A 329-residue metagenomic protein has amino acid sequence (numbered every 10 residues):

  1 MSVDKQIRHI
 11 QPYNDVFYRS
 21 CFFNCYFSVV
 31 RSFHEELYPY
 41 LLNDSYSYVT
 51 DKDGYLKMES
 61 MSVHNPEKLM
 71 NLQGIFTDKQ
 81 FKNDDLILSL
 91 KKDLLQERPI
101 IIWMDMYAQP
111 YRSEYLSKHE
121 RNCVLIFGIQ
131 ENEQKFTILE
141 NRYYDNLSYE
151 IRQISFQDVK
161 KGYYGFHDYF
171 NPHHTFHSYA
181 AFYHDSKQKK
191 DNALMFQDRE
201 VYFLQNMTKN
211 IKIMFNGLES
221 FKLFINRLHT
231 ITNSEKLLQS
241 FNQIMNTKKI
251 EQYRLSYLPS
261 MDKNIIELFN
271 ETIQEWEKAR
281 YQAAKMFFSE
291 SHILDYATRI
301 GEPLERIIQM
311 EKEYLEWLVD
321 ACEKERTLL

Functional and structural regions predicted by a protein language model:
S2-S32, L37-F176, A180: Conserved active-site-adjacent core of cysteine acyl-enzyme catalytic domains
H9-Y13, T232, D295-T298: Short coil/turn segments at secondary-structure junctions
C25, N65-K68, D85, S89 (+6 more regions): Exposed alpha-helical structural elements
V30, T50-K52, E59, K187 (+4 more regions): Generic alpha-helical secondary structure signal
F33-H34, S45-T50, L94, Y163 (+11 more regions): Generic secondary-structure transition motif, activating predominantly at the C-termini of alpha-helices
L37-Y38, L42, P66-L69, L90 (+8 more regions): Generic structural signal of hydrophobic/aromatic residues within well-ordered alpha-helices of folded domains
E131-Q243, T247: Noncatalytic regulatory segments and standalone regulatory/sensor domains
Q239-L329: Charged, long alpha-helical assembly modules
